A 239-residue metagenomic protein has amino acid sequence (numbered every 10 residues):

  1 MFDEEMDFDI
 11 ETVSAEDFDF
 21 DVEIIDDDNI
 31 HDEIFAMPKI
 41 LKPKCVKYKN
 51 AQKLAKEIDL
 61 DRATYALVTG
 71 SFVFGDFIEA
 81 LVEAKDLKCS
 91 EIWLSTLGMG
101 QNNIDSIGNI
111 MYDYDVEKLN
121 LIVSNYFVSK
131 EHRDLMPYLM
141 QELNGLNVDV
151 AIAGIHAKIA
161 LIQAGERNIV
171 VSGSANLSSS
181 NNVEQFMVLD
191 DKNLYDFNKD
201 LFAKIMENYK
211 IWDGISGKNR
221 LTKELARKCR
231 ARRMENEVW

Functional and structural regions predicted by a protein language model:
M1-W239: PLD/PLD-like phosphodiesterase catalytic module centered on the HKD motif
